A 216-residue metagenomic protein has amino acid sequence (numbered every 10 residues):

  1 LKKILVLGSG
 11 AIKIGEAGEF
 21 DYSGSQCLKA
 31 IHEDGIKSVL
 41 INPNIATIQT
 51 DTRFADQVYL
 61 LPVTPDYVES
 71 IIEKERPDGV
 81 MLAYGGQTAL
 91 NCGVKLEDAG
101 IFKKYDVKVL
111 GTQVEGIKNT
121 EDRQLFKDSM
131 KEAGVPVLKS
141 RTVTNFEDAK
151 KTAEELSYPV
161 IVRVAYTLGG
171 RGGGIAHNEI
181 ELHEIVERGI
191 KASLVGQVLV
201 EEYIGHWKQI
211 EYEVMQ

Functional and structural regions predicted by a protein language model:
L1-Q216: N-terminal beta-alpha lobe that positions the nucleotide/phosphoryl donor in ATP/NTP-coupled carboxylate activation
